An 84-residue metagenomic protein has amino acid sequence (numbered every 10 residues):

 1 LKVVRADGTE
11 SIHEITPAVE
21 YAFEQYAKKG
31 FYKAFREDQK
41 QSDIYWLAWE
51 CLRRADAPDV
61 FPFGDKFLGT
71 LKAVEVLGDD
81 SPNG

Functional and structural regions predicted by a protein language model:
L1-I12, P17-G84: Charged interaction scaffolds used for protein-protein
